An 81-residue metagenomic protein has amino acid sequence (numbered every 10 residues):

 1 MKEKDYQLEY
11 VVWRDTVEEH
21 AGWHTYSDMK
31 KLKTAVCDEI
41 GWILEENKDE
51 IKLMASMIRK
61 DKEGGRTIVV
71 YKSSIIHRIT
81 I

Functional and structural regions predicted by a protein language model:
K2-I81: Conserved RNA-binding domains used in RNP assembly and mRNA/RNA metabolism
